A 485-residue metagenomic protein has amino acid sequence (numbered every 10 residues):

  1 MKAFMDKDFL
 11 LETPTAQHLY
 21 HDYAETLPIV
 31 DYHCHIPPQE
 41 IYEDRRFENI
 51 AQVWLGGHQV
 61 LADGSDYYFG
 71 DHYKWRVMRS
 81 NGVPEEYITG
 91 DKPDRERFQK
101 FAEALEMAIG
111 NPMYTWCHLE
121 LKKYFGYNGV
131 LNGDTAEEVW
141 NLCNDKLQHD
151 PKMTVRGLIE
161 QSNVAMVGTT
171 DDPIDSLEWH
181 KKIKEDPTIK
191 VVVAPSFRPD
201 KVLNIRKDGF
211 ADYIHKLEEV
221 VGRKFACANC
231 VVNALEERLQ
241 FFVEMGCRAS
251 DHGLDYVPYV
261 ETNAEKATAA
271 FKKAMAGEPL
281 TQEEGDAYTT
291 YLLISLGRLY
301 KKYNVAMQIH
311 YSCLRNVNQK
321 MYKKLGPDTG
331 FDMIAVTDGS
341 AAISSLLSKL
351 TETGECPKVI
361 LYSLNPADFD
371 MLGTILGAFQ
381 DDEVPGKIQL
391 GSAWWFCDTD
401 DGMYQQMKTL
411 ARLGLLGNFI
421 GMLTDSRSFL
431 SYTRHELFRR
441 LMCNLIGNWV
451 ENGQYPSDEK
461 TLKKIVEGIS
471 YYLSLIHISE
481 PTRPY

Functional and structural regions predicted by a protein language model:
M1-P93: An N-terminal structural lobe/cap that precedes and organizes the functional/catalytic core across diverse proteins
H18-H21, L147-E160, S176-V192, D212-K358 (+3 more regions): Histidine/acidic residue-rich metal-binding segments in metalloenzymes
H33, V167, S250, H310 (+2 more regions): Conserved, mostly hydrophobic/aromatic
I36, P173, P199-K201, L254-Y256 (+4 more regions): Active-site-proximal loop/turn and secondary-structure-junction residues that shape catalytic pockets, frequently
I50-E185, V232-R248: Alpha-helical scaffold segments that flank or form the walls of functional sites
Q308-S312, I360-L364, L390-A393, L416-R434: Short acidic/histidine-rich active-site segments
N365-F369, K387-M407, S457-I476: C-terminal helical cap
I476-Y485: Single conserved hydrophobic/aromatic residue that forms the stacking wall/gate of nucleotide- or nucleobase-binding
